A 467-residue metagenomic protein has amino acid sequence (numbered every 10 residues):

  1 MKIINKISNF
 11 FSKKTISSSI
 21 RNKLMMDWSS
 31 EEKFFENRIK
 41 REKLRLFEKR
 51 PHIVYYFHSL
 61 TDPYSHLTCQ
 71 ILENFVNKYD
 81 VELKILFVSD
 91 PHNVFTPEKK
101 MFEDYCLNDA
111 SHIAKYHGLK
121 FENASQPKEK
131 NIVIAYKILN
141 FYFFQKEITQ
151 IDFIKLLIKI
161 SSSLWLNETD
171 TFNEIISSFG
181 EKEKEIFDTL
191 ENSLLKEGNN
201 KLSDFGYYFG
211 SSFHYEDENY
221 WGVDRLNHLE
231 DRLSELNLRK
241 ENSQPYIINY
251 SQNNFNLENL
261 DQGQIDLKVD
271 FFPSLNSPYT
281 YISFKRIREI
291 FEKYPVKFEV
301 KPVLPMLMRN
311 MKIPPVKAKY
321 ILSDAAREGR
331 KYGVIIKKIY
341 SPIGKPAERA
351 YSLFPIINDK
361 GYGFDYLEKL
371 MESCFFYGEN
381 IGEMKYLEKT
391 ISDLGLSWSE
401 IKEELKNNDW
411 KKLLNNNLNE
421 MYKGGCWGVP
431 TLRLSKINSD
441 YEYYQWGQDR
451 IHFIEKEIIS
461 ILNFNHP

Functional and structural regions predicted by a protein language model:
K2-I7, F11, I20-M26, F34 (+6 more regions): C-terminal cap of thioredoxin/glutaredoxin-like
S30, F35-H52, Y56: An N-terminal domain-cap segment
E42-K49, N256-Q264: Short boundary motifs at domain starts and secondary-structure transition points
E48-Y64, K78, E82-L83, Q264-P278: Short active-site neighborhood of thiol/selenol oxidoreductases, capturing the structured segment around
S59-L60, P97-E98, E185-I186, S274-L275 (+4 more regions): Short, contiguous strand/loop micro-motifs
S59-T61, Q126-P127, D270-N276, Y340-G344 (+1 more regions): Conserved strand-turn element in the central/C-terminal portion of the radical SAM core barrel that lines
L60, H66-L164, I282-C374, N465: Structural alpha/beta surface segment adjacent to cysteine/selenocysteine redox centers across thiol/disulfide enzymes
F102-C106, L190-L194, Y279, K317-I321 (+1 more regions): Soluble or luminal CAZymes and related metallo-dependent hydrolases
